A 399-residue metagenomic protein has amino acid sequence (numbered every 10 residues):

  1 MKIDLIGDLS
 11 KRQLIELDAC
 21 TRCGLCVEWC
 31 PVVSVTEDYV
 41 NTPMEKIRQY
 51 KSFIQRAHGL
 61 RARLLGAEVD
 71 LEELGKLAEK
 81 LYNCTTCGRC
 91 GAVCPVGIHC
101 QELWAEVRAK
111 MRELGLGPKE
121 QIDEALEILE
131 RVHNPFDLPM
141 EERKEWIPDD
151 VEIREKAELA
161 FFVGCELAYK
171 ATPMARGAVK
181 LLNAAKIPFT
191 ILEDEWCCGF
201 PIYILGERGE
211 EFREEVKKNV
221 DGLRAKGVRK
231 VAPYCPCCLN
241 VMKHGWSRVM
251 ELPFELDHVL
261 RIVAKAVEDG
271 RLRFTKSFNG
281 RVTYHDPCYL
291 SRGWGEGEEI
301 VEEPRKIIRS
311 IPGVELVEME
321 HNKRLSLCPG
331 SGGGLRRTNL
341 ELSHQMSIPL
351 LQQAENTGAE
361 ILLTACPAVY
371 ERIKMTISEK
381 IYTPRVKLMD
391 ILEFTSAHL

Functional and structural regions predicted by a protein language model:
M1-V40, K46, S52-A57: Long terminal accessory regions outside catalytic cores
G7-L17, I47, K51-R248, A266: Iron-sulfur-cluster electron-transfer modules
C23-C26, C87-C90, C288, S331-G332: Cysteine-cluster motifs in flexible loop/terminal segments that predominantly coordinate metals
W29-C30, C94, I373: Cysteine-centered loop/knuckle micro-motif
G97, E166-E255, S291-S310, E315-L399: Cofactor-cradling patches in redox/metallo enzymes
A160-F161, T283, E360-L363: Conserved beta-strand elements of the Class I
V163, C235, H258-L260, D286-C288: Short, structured patches in soluble enzyme cores that scaffold and shape functional sites
K265-I311: C-terminal amphipathic alpha-helical segment
